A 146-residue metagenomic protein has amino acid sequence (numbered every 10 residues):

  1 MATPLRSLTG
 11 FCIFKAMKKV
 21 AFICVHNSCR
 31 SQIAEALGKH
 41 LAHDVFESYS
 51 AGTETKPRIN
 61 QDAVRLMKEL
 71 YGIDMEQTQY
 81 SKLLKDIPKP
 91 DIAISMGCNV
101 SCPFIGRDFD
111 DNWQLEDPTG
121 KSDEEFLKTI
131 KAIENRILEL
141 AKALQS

Functional and structural regions predicted by a protein language model:
P4-A16: Short, Lys/Arg-enriched N-terminal segments with co-localized hydrophobic residues within the first ~10-30 amino acids
F14-S146: Short polar/charged helix/loop
